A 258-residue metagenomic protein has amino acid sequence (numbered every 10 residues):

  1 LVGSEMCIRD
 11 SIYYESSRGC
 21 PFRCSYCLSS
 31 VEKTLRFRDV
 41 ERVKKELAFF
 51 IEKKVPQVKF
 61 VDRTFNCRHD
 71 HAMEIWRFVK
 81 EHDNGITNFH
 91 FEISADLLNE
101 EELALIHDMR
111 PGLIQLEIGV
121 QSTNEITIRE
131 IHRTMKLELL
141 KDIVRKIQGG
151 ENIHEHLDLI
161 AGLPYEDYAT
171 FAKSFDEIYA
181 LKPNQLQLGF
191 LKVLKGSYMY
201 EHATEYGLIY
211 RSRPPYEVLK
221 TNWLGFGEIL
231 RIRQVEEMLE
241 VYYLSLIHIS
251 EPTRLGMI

Functional and structural regions predicted by a protein language model:
L1-I8, E251-I258: Short, small-residue-biased leader/transition segments that mark boundaries at the very start of proteins
V2, R18, I118, A161 (+1 more regions): Short glycine-rich loop/turn motifs that provide flexible caps or phosphate-binding loops at active sites
E5, R9-G149: Radical SAM [4Fe-4S] cluster-binding motif and immediate context
K44, I51-V61, I86-E92, I106-S122 (+1 more regions): Conserved C-terminal portion of the radical SAM core fold that forms the substrate/S-adenosylmethionine-binding
R68, G196, I258: Glycine/Thr-rich phosphate-binding loops of Rossmann-like dinucleotide-binding domains
